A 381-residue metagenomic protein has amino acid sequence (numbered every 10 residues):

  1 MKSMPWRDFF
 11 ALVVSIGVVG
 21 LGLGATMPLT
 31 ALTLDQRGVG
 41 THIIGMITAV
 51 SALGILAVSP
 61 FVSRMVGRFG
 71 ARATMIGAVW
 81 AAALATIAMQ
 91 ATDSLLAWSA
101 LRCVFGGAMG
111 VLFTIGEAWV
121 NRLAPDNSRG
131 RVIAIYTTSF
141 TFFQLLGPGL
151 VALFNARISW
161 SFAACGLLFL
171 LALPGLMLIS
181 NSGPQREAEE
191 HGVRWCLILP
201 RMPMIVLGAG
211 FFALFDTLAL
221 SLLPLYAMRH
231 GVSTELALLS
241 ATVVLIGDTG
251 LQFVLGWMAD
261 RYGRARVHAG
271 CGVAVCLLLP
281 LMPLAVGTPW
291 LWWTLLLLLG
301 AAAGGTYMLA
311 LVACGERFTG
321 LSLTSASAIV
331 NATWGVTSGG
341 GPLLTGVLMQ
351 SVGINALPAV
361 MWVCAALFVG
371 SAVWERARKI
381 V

Functional and structural regions predicted by a protein language model:
M4-A52, D216-Y226, A237: Helix-loop boundary and gating motifs at the non-cytosolic
V58-G70, N155, L251-G263, M349-Q350: Helix-to-loop junctions at the C-terminal end of transmembrane segments in multipass secondary transporters
G70, A91-D93, G263, A285-G287: Helix-breaking motifs and short loop linkers at transmembrane-helix boundaries and internal kinks in secondary membrane
A73-I87, R266-P280, W362: Structural signature of the two symmetry-related core transmembrane helices
L96-V104, W290-L298: Paired small-residue
V111-A124, G305-F318: Intracellular juxtamembrane helix-capping segments at the cytosolic ends of symmetry-related transmembrane helices
F162-M177, P358-V373: Symmetry-related core transmembrane helices of the 12-TM Major Facilitator Superfamily/SLC fold
L321-Q350: A late C-terminal transmembrane helix in Major Facilitator Superfamily
